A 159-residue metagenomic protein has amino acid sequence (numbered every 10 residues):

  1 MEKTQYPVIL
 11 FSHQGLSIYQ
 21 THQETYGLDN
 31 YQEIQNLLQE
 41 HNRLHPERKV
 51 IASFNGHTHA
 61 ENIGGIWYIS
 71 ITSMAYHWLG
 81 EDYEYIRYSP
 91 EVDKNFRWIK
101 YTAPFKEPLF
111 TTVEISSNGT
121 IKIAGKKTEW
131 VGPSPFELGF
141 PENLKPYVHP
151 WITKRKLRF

Functional and structural regions predicted by a protein language model:
E2-F54, I63-G64: Active-site-proximal segments of metal-dependent phosphoesterases and phosphodiesterases across multiple
V8, T21, L28-N36, E40 (+7 more regions): Intrinsically disordered, low-complexity regions enriched in small/polar residues
Q14, G56-T58, S73-M74: Active-site metal-binding loops of divalent metal-dependent hydrolases
I51-T58, K126-T128: Acidic carboxylate-rich catalytic motifs and surrounding loops in phosphoryl-/glycosyl-chemistry enzymes
E61-F159: Binuclear metal-dependent phosphoesterase catalytic core
